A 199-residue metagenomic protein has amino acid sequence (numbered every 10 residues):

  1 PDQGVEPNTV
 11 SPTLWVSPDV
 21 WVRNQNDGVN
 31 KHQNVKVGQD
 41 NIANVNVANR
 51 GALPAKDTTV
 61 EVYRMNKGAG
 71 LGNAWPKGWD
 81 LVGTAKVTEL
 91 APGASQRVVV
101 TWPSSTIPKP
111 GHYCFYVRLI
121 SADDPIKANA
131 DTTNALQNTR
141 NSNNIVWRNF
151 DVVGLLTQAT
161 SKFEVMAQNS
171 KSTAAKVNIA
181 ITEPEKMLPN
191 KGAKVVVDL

Functional and structural regions predicted by a protein language model:
P1-L199: Extracellular/luminal regions of secreted and cell-surface proteins that mediate adhesion/ECM remodeling
